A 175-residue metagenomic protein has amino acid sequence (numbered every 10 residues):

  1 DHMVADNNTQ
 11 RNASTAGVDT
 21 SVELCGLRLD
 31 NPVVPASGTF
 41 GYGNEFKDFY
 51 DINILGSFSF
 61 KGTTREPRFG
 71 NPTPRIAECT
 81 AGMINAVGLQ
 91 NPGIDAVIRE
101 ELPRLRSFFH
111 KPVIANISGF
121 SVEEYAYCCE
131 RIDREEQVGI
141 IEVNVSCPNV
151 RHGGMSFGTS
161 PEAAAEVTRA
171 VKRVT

Functional and structural regions predicted by a protein language model:
H2-T175: Flavin-dependent oxidoreductase catalytic cores
